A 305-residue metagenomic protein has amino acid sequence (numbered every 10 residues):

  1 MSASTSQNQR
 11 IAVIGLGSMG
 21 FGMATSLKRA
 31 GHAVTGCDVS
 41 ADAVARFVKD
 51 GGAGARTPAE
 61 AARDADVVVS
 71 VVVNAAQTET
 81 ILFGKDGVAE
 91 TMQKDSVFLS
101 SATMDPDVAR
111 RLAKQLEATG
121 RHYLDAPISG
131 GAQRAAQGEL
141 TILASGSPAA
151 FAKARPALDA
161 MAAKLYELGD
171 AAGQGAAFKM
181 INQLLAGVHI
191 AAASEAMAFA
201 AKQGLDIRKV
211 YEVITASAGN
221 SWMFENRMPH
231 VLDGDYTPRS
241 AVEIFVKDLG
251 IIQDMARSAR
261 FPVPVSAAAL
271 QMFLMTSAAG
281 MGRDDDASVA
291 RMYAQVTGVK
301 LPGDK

Functional and structural regions predicted by a protein language model:
M1-V71, S96, K164: NAD(P)+-binding Rossmann beta1-loop-alpha1 motif at the extreme N-terminus of oxidoreductases
V34, G54, Y123-L124, L165 (+2 more regions): Hydrophobic beta-strand scaffold residues
P58-S70, N74-H122: Rossmann-fold NAD(P) dinucleotide-binding segment
T103-Q183, G187: Rossmann-fold dinucleotide-binding core
Q137, I142-S145, Y166, A172-Q203 (+2 more regions): Active-site-proximal catalytic alpha-helix in oxidoreductases
A176, L185, N220-Y293, D304-K305: Interdomain hinge/lid region at the active-site interface of Rossmann-like NAD(P)-dependent oxidoreductases
